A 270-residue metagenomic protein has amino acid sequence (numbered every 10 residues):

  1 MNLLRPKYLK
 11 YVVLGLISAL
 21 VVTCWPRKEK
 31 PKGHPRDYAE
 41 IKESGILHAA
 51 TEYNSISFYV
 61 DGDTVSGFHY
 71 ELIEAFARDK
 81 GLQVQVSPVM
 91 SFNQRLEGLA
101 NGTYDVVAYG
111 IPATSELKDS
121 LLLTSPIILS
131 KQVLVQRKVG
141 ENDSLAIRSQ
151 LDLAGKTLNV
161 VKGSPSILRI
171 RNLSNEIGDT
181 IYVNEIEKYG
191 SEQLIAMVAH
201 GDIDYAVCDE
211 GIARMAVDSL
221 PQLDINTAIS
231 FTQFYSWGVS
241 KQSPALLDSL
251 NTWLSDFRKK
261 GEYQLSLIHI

Functional and structural regions predicted by a protein language model:
V22-T23: C-terminal motif of bacterial Sec signal peptides marking the signal peptidase cleavage site
E29-D119, V183-K188, S249: Extracytoplasmic small-molecule ligand-binding "clamshell" domains of the periplasmic binding protein/Venus flytrap
Y53-N54, P126-Q136, E141, E187 (+2 more regions): Periplasmic-binding protein-like
V60-V65, G155-G163: Short beta-strand->loop
F76, L99-A100, L153, M197-A199 (+2 more regions): Hydrophobic residues within well-ordered alpha-helices
N93, E97-A100, A108-S120, R169-E176 (+1 more regions): A ligand-binding cleft/hinge motif common to bilobed small-molecule-binding domains
K138-L158: Flexible hinge/capping segments at coil-to-helix
H269-I270: Conserved small/polar residues in nucleotide/adenosyl-binding loops
